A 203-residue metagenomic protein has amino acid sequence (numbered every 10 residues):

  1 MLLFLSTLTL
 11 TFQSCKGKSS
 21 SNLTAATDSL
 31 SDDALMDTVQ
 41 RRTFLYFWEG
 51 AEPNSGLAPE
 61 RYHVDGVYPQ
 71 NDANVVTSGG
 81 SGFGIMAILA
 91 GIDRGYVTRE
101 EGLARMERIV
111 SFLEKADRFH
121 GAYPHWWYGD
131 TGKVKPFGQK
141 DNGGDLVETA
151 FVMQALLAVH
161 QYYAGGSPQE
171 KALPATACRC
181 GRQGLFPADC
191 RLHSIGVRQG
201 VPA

Functional and structural regions predicted by a protein language model:
M1-A25: Bacterial Sec-dependent N-terminal signal peptides
L23-A73, H120: Low-complexity, Ser/Thr/Pro/Gly-enriched N-terminal "stalk/linker" regions
A25-L35, L45-Y46, G82-V97, F112 (+1 more regions): Well-ordered alpha-helical scaffold segments within catalytic/enzyme domains
D32-L35, V39, A73-G80, G144-F151: Secondary-structure capping and boundary motifs in well-ordered enzyme cores
D33-L35, G121-T149, G165-A203: Extended ligand-binding clefts on enzyme/binding-domain cores
Q40-G56, A104-G121, A175-I195: Long, well-ordered core segments of solenoidal/helical folds
N54-E60, Y96-G102, G166-L173: Surface-exposed patches in mature extracellular/periplasmic domains of secreted proteins
N74-G82, M86-N142: Membrane helical hairpin/interfacial module
